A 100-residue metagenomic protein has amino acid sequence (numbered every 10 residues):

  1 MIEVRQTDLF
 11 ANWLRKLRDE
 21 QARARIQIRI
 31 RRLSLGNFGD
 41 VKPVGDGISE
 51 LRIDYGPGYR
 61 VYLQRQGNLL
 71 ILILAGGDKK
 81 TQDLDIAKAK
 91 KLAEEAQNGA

Functional and structural regions predicted by a protein language model:
I2-R31: Solvent-exposed, charged helical/coil patches that constitute nucleic-acid or partner-interaction surfaces
E3, N12, R23, F38 (+2 more regions): Enriched for short, Lys/Arg-rich terminal
K16-R18, A22, G45, I53 (+1 more regions): Helix-centric, low-specificity signal for extended rod-like, repetitive segments
L17, L33, L72-L74: Generic leucine side-chain signal with a strong bias for well-ordered alpha-helical environments
I28-Y55: A short, surface-exposed loop/turn module that caps and links secondary-structure elements
